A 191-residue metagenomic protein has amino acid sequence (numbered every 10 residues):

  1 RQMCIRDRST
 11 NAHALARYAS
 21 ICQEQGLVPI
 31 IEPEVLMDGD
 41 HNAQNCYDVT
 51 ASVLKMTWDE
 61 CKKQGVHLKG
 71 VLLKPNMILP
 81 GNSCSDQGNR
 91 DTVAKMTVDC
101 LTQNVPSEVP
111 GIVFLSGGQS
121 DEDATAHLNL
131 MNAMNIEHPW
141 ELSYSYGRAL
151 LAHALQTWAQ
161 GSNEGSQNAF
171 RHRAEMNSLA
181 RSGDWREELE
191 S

Functional and structural regions predicted by a protein language model:
R1-I5: Short, small-residue-biased leader/transition segments that mark boundaries at the very start of proteins
R6-Y18, S52: Glycine-rich anion/phosphate-binding loops
E32-E34, K74: Glycine- and acidic-rich phosphate- and metal-coordinating loops
M37: Short glycine/proline-centered loop/turn elements that form peptide/ligand docking sites
H41-S191: Active-site capping/gating regions of soluble enzymes
